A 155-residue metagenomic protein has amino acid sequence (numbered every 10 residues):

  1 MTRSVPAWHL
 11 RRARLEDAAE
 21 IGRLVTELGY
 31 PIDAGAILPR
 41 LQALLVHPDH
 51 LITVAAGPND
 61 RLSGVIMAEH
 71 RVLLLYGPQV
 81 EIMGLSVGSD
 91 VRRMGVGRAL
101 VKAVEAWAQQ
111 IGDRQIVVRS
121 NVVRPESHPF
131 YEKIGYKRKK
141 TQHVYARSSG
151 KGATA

Functional and structural regions predicted by a protein language model:
M1-E16, K151-A155: Conserved N-terminal entry element of GNAT/NAT acetyltransferase domains
W8, R12-A19, R23-P78, M83 (+2 more regions): Acetyl-CoA-dependent GNAT
A13, L85-V87, S120: Hydrophobic adenine-recognition pocket in adenosine-nucleotide-binding enzymes
L24-L28, W107, F130, I134: Alpha-helical interaction/dimerization surfaces of two-component signaling modules
H70-L73, V87-D90, V123-P125, G150: Short coil/turn motifs at secondary-structure junctions
V91, G95-A103: Conserved acetyl-CoA pyrophosphate-binding loop and the N-cap/start of the following alpha-helix in GNAT-like
R98, Q110, V122-T141, R147: Conserved active-site alpha-helix within GNAT-family acetyltransferase domains
V101, A108-S120: Conserved GNAT acetyl-CoA-binding A-motif
